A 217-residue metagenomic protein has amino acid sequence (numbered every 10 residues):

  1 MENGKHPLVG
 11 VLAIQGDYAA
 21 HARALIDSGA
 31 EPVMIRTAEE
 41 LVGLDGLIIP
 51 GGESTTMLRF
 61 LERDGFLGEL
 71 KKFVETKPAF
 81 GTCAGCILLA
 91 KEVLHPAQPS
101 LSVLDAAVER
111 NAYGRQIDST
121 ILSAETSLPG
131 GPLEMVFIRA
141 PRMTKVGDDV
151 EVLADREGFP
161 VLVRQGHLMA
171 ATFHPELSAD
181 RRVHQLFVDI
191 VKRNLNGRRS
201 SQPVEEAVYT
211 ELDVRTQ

Functional and structural regions predicted by a protein language model:
M1-D64, E69-K72, R181-Q185, D189-Q217: N-terminal beta1-alpha1 cap of cysteine-dependent amidohydrolase-like domains
E2-K5, E39-V42, K72, F80 (+3 more regions): Solvent-exposed alpha-helices and their adjacent loops that cap or buttress functional pockets in soluble metabolic
H6, G29, T76, Q98-S100 (+3 more regions): A generic structural signal for alpha->beta connector loops
I14, A84, F173: Cofactor-binding loop segments of dinucleotide-utilizing enzymes, especially the Rossmann-like FAD- and NAD(P)+-binding
P32-V33, A79, L168: Hydrophobic anchor at the start of a short beta-strand that flanks the dinucleotide cofactor-binding loop
I49, G81, A171: Redox-cofactor binding/interface segments in oxidoreductases and associated redox assembly factors
S54-E125: Cysteine-nucleophile active-site neighborhood
R110-Q217: Amide-donor transfer/coupling interface in amidating biosynthetic enzymes
